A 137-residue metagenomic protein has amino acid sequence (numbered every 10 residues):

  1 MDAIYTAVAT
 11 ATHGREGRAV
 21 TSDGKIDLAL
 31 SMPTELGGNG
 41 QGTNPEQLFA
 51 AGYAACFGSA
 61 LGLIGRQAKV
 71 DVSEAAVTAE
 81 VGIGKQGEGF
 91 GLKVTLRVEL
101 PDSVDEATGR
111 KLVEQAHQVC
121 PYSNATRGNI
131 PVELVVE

Functional and structural regions predicted by a protein language model:
M1-A51, G58-E137: Extended beta-strand/beta-hairpin segments
